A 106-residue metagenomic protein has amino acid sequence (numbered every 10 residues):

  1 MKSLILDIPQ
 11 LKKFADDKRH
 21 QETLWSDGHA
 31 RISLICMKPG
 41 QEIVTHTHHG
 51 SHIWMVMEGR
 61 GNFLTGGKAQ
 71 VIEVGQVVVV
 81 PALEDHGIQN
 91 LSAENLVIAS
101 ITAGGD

Functional and structural regions predicted by a protein language model:
M1-H29, V78: A short, N-terminal "cap"/entry segment at the start of jelly-roll beta-barrel domains of the cupin/DSBH fold
D17-K18, S33-T47: Conserved short histidine dyad/triad with adjacent acidic residue
G28-A30, P39-Q41, R60, G104-D106: Short, charged/polar surface micro-motifs in flexible loops or helix N-caps
R31, R60-N62, A69, D85 (+1 more regions): Structural motif
C36-K38, H48-F63: Short, conserved beta-strand element in jelly-roll/cupin
I43-T45, F63-L64, V80, H86-S92: Short beta-strand His + acidic residue motifs that chelate non-heme Fe in jelly-roll/DSBH and cupin folds
G67-A82: Short acidic-glycine-tyrosine-enriched beta hairpin
E94-D106: A short hydrophobic beta-strand segment most commonly corresponding to one strand of the jelly-roll/cupin
